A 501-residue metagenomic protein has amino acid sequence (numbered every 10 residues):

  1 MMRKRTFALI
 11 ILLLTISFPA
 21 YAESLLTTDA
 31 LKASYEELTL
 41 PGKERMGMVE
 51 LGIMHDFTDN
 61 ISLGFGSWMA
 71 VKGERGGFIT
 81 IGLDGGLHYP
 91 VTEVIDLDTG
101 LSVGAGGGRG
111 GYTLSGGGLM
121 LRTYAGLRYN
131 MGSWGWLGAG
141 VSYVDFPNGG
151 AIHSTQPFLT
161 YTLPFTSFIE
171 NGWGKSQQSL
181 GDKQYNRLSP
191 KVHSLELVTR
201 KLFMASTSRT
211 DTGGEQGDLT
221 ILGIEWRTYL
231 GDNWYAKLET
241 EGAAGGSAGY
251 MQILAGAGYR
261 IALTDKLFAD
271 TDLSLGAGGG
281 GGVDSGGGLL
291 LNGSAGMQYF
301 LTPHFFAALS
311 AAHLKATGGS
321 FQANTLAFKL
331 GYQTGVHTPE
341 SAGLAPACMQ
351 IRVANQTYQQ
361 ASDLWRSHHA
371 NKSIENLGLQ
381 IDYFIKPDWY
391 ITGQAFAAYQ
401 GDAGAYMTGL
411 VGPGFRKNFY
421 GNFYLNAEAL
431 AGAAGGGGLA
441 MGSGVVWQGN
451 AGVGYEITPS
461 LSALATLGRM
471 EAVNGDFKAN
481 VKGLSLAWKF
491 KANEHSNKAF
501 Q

Functional and structural regions predicted by a protein language model:
S17-P19: N-terminal signal peptide c-region/cleavage motif recognized by signal peptidases
E23-E37, I61-F65, L97-T99, N186-A205 (+3 more regions): Transmembrane beta-strand segments of Gram-negative outer membrane beta-barrel proteins
D29, D59-F65, E93-L97, Y129-A139 (+10 more regions): Repeated loop/turn-to-beta-strand initiation elements of outer-membrane beta-barrel proteins
Y35, I152-L180, H193-M204, Q322-Q360 (+1 more regions): Outer-membrane beta-barrel "beta-signal"
Y35, L51-H55, L83-Y89, A125-Y129 (+9 more regions): Residues on the lipid-exposed face of transmembrane beta-strands in outer-membrane beta-barrel proteins
Y35-P41, S67-G73, V103-R109, V141-P147 (+12 more regions): Transmembrane beta-strands of outer-membrane beta-barrel pores
L38-G47, A70-T80, V91, R109-L119 (+11 more regions): Solvent-exposed loop/turn segments connecting transmembrane beta-strands in outer-membrane beta-barrel proteins
H55-G111, E225-G281, G378-V446, W488: Gram-negative (and chloroplast) outer-membrane scaffold detector with strong preference for beta-barrel transmembrane
